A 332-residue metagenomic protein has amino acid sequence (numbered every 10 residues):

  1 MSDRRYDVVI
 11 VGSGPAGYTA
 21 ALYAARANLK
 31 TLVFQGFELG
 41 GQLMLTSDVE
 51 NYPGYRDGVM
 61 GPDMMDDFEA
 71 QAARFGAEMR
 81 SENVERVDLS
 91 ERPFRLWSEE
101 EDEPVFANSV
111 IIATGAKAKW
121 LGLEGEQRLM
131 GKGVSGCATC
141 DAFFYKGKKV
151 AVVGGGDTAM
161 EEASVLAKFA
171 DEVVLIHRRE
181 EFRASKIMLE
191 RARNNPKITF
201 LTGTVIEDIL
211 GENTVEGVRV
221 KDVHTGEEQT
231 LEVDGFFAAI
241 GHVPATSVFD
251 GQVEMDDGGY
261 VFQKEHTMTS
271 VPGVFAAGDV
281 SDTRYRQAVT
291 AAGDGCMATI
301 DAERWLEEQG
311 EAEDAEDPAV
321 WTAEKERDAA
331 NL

Functional and structural regions predicted by a protein language model:
R5, G122, R128-F144, A239-Q287 (+2 more regions): FAD-site-proximal beta/loop scaffold in flavoenzymes
Y6-F75, K148, M160-K186, L201 (+2 more regions): Beta1-alpha1 glycine-rich phosphate/pyrophosphate-binding loop at the start of Rossmann-like nucleotide-binding domains
G14-P15, E38, A116-A118, D157-T158 (+1 more regions): Residue-level detector of alpha-helix initiation sites
A72-E99, V105-A107, A167-K264, R304-L332: A Rossmann-like FAD-binding core segment of flavoenzymes
D102-F200, I209-G211: Predominantly flavin-linked oxidoreductase catalytic cores and closely associated redox partners
M160-E162, V271, V280-D328: A conserved FAD-binding loop/helix module that cradles the flavin
